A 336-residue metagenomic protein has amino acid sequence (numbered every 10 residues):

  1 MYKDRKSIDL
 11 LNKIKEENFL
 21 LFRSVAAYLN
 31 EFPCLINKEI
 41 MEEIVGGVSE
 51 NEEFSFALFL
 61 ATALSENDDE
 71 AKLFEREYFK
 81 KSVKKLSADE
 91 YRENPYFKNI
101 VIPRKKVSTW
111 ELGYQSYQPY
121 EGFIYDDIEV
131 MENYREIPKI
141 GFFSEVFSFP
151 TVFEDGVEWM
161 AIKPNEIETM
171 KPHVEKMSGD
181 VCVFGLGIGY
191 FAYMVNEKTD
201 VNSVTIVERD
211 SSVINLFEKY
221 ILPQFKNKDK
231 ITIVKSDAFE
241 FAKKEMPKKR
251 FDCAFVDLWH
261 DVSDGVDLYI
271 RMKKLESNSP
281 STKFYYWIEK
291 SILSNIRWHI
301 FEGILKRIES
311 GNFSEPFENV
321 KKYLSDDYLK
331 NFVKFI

Functional and structural regions predicted by a protein language model:
M1-F143: N-terminal auxiliary segments of SAM/dcSAM-dependent transferases
V146-P150, P164-D180: Conserved alpha-helix/loop element of class I SAM-dependent methyltransferases that forms part of the SAM/SAH-binding
S178-G189: Conserved class I S-adenosyl-L-methionine
I188-D200: Conserved SAM-binding loop of SAM-dependent methyltransferases across substrates and taxa, primarily the Class I
S203-E208: Conserved SAM-binding motif I beta-strand of class I
D210-K249, D261: S-adenosyl-L-methionine
F255: A conserved beta-strand element that flanks and buttresses the S-adenosyl-L-methionine
H260-I336: C-terminal substrate-binding/active-site "lid" region of AdoMet-derived donor-dependent transferases
